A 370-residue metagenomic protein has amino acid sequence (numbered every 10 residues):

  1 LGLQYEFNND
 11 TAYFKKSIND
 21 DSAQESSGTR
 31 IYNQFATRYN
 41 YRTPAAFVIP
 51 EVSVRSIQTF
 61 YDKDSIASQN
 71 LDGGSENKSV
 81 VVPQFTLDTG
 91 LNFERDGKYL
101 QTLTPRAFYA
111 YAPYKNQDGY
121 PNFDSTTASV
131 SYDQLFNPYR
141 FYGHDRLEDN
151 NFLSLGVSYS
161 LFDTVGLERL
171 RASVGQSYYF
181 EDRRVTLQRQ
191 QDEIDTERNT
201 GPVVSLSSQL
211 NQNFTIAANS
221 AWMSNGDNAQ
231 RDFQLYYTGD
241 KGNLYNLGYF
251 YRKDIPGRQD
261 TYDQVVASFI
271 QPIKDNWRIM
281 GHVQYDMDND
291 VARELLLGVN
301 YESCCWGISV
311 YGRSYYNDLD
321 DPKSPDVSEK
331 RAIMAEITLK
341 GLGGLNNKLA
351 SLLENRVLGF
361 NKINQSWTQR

Functional and structural regions predicted by a protein language model:
L1-R370: Outer-membrane beta-barrel proteins and related beta-barrel translocases across Gram-negative bacteria
